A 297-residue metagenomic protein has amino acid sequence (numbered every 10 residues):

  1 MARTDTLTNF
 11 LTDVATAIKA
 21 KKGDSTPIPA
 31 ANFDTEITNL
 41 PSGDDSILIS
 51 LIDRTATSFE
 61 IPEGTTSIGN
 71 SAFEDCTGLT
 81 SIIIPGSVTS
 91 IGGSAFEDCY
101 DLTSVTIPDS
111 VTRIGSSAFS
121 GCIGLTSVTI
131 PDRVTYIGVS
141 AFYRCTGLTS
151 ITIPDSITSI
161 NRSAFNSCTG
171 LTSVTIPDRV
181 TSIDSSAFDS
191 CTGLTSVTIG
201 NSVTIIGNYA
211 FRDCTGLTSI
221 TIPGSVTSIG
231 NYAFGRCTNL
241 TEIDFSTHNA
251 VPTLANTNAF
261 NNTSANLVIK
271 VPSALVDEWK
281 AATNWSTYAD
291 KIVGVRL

Functional and structural regions predicted by a protein language model:
M1-P62, T66-S67: Surface-exposed receptor/substrate recognition regions of extracellular proteins
A17, K21-D24, W285-R296: Structural alpha-beta junctions
L40-S42, F73, C237, T257-L267: Short, surface-exposed loop and linker segments with low hydrophobicity and enrichment for Pro/Ser/Thr
I52-S67, T77-S90, Y100-R113, I123-Y136 (+7 more regions): Structural signature of tandem-repeat unit edges
N70-E74, G92-E97, G115-S120, G138-Y143 (+5 more regions): Consensus positions within tandem repeat domains that build extended binding/scaffold surfaces
N256-F260, D277-A289: Short, aromatic/basic amphipathic alpha-helical patches
